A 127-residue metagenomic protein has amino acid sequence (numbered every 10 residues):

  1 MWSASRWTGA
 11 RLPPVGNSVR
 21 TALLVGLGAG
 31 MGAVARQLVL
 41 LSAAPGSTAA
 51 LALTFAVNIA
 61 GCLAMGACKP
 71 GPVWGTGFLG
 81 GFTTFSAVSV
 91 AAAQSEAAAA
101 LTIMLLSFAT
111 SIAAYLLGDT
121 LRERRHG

Functional and structural regions predicted by a protein language model:
M1-G127: Membrane-interface helix-loop junctions in multi-pass transporters/channels
